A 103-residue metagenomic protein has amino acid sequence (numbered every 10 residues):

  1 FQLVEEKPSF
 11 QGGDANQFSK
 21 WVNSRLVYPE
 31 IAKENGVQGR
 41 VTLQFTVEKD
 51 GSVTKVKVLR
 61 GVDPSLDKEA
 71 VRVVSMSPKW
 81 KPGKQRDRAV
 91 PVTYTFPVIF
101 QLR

Functional and structural regions predicted by a protein language model:
F1-R103: Charge-biased low-complexity segments
